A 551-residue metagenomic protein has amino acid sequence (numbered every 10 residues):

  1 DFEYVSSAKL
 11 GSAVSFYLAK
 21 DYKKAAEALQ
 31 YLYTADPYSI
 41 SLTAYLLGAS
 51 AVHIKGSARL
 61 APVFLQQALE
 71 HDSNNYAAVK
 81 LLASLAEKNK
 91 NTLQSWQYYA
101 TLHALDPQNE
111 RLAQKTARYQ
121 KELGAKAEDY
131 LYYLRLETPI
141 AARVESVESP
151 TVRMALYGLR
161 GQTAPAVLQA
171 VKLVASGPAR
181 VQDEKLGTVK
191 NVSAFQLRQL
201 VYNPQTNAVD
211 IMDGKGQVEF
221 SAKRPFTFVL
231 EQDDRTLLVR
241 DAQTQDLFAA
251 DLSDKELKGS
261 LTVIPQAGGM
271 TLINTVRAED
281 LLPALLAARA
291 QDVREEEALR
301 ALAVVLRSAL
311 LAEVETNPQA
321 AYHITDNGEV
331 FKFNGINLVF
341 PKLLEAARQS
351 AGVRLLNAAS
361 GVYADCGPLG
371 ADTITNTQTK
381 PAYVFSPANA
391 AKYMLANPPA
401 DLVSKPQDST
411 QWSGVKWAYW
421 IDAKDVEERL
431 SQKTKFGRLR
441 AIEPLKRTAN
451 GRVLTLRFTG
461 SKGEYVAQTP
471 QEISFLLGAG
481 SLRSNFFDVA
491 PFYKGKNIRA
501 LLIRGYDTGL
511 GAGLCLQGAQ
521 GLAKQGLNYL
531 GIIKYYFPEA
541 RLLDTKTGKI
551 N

Functional and structural regions predicted by a protein language model:
D1-S41, Y45-N551: Conserved, single-site charged/polar hotspot
